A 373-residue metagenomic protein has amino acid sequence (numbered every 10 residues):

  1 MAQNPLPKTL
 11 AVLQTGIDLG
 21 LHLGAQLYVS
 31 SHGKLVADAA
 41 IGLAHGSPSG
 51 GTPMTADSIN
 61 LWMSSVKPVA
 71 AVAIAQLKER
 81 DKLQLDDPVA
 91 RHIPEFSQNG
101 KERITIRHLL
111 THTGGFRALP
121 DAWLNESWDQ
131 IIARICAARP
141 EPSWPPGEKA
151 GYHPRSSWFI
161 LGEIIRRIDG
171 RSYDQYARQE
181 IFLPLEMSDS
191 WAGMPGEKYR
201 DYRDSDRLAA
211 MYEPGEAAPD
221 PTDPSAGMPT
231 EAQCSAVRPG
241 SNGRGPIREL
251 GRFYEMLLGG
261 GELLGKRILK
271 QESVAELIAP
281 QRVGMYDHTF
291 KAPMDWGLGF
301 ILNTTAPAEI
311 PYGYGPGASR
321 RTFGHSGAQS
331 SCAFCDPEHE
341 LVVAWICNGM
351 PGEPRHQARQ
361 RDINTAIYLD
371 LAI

Functional and structural regions predicted by a protein language model:
A2-M63: Short, conserved catalytic-motif segment at the N-terminal edge
P7-Q14, G33, I59-D87, L161-R166 (+2 more regions): Active-site SXXK
K34, H45, N99-G317: Short, surface-exposed loop or secondary-structure junction motifs that flank catalytic or metal-binding residues
L35-A39, A333-F334, E340-G349: Short, well-ordered beta-strand elements
L85-N99: Short, glycine/proline-biased beta-turn/loop segments that scaffold the active-site neighborhood
A236-R244, R320-F334, C347-E353: Glycine-rich phosphate/pyrophosphate-binding beta-alpha loops
G259-L263, I278-Y286, E353-I373: Short, gly/Ser/Thr-rich active-site loops of penicillin-recognizing serine hydrolases
